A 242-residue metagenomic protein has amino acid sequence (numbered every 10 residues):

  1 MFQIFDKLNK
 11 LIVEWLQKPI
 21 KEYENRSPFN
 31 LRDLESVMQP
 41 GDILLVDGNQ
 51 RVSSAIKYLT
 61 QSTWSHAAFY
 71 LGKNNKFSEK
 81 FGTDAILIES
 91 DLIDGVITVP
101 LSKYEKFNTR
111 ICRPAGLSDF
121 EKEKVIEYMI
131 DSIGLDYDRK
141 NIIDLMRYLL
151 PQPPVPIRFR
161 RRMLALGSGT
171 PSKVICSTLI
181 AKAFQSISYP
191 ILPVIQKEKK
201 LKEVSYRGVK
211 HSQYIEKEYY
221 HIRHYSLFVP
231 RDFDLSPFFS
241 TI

Functional and structural regions predicted by a protein language model:
M1-I242: Cysteine-nucleophile amide-bond enzymes
